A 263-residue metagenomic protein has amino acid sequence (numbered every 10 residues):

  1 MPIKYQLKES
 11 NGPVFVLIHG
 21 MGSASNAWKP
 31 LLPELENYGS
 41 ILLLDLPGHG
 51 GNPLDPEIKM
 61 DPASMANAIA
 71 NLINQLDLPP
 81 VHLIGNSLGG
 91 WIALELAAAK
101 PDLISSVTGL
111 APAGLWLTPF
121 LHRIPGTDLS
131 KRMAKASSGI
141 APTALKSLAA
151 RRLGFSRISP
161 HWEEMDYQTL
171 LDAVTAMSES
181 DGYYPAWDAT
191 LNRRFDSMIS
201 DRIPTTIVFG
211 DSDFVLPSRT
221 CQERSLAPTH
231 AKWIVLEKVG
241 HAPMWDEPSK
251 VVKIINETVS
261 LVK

Functional and structural regions predicted by a protein language model:
M1-L17, E36-S40, N67-P80, T229 (+1 more regions): Alpha/beta-hydrolase fold catalytic core
I3, K29-P30, L42-L88, F120 (+1 more regions): Active-site loop/oxyanion-hole signature of alpha/beta-hydrolase fold enzymes
L7-L54: Conserved HGGG/HGGXW glycine-rich cap/lid loop of the alpha/beta-hydrolase fold
G90-P101, V107: Short glycine-enriched nucleophile-adjacent loop and the immediately C-terminal alpha-helix near the catalytic center
A98, V107-S138: Flexible "cap/lid" loop of the alpha/beta hydrolase fold
P142-I199: Conserved alpha/beta-hydrolase catalytic His-Asp/Glu region
E179-L226: Conserved serine/cysteine hydrolase catalytic core
V239-V252: Catalytic histidine-centered segment of alpha/beta-hydrolase-like enzymes
